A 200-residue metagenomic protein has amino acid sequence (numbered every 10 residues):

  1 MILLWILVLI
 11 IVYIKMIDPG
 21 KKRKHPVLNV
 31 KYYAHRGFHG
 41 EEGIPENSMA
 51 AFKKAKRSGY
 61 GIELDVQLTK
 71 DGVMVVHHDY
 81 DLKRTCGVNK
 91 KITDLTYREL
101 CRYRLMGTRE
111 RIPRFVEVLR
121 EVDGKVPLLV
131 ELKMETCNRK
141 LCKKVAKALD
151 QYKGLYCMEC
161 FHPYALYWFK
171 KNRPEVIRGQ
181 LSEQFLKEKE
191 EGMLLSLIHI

Functional and structural regions predicted by a protein language model:
M1-I198: Phosphate-group recognition and catalysis centered on beta-loop-alpha active-site segments
